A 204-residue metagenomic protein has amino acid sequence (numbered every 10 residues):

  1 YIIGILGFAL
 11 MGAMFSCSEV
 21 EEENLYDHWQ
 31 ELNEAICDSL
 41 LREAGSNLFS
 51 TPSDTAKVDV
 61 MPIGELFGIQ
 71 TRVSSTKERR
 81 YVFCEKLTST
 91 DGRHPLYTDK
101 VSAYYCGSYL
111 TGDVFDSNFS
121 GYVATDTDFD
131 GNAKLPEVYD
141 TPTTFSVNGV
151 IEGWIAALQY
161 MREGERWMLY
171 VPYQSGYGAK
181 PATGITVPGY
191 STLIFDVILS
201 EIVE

Functional and structural regions predicted by a protein language model:
Y1-I5: Bacterial N-terminal signal peptides that target proteins for export
L6-M11: Hydrophobic helical h-region of N-terminal Sec-dependent signal peptides in bacterial secretory/periplasmic proteins
G12-S16: C-terminal motif of bacterial Sec signal peptides marking the signal peptidase cleavage site
C17-E204: Cross-family detector of peptidyl-prolyl cis-trans isomerase
